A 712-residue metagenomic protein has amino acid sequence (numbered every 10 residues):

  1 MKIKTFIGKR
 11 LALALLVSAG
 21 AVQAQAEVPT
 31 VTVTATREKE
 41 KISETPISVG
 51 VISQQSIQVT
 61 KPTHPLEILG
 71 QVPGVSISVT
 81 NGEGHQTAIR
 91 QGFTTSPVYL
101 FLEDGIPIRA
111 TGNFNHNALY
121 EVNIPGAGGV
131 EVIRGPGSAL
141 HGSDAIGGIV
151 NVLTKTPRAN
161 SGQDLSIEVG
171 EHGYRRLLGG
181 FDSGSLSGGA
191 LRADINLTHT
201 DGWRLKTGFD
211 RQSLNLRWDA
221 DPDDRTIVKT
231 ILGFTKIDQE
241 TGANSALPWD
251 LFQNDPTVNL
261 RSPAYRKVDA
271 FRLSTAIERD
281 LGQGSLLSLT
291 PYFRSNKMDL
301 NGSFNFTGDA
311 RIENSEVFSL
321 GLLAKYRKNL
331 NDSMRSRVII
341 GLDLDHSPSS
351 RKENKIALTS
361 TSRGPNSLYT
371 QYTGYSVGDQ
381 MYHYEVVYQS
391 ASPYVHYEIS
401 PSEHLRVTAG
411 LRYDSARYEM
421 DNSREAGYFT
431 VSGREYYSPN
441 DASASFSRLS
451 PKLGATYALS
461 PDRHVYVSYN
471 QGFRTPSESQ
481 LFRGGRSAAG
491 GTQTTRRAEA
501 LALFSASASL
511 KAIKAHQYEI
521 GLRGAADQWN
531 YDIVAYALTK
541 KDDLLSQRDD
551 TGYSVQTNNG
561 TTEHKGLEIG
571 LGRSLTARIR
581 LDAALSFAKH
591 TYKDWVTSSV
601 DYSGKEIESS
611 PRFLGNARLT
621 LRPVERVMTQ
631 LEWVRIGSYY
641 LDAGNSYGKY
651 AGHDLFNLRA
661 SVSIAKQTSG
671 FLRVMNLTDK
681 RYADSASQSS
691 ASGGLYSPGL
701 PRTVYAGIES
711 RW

Functional and structural regions predicted by a protein language model:
V28-T60, Q86, Y99: N-terminal periplasmic "start-of-domain" segments of outer-membrane beta-barrel proteins
P29, L66, G70-I106: Extracytoplasmic beta-strand/coil segments of soluble accessory domains associated with Gram-negative outer-membrane
I106-R134, L153: Short acidic/polar hinge/loop motifs at secondary-structure boundaries that mediate gating or recognition
G162, V169-H199, R204-G242, P263-G282 (+5 more regions): Transmembrane beta-barrel wall of Gram-negative outer-membrane proteins
D221-T235, V268-G427, A458, A525 (+2 more regions): Face-selective signature of the C-terminal outer-membrane beta-barrel domain
A276-D280, L286-G302, A458, H464-N470 (+6 more regions): Membrane-embedded beta-barrel scaffold of Gram-negative outer-membrane proteins
Y326-N329, S400-E403, V407, N530-K541 (+3 more regions): Gram-negative outer-membrane beta-barrel transporters
F473, R635-D642, S661-W712: C-terminal beta-signal and adjacent terminal beta-strands/loops of Gram-negative outer-membrane beta-barrel proteins
